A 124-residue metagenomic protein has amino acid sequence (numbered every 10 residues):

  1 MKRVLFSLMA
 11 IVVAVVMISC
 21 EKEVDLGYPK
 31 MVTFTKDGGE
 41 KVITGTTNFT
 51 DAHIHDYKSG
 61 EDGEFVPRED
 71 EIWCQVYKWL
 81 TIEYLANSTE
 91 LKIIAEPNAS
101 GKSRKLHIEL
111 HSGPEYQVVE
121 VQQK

Functional and structural regions predicted by a protein language model:
V4-A14: Sec-dependent N-terminal signal peptides
V15-S19: C-terminal motif of bacterial Sec signal peptides marking the signal peptidase cleavage site
E21-V24: Bacterial signal peptide processing site
P29-I43: Short beta-strand segments of immunoglobulin-like
G45-E90: Surface-exposed binding patches on compact interaction domains or structured appendages
T89-A99: Short, hydrophobic beta-strand segments
L91, G113-K124: C-terminal edge beta-strand
S100-P114: A short beta-strand micro-motif common to beta-rich folds, especially ectodomain repeats
